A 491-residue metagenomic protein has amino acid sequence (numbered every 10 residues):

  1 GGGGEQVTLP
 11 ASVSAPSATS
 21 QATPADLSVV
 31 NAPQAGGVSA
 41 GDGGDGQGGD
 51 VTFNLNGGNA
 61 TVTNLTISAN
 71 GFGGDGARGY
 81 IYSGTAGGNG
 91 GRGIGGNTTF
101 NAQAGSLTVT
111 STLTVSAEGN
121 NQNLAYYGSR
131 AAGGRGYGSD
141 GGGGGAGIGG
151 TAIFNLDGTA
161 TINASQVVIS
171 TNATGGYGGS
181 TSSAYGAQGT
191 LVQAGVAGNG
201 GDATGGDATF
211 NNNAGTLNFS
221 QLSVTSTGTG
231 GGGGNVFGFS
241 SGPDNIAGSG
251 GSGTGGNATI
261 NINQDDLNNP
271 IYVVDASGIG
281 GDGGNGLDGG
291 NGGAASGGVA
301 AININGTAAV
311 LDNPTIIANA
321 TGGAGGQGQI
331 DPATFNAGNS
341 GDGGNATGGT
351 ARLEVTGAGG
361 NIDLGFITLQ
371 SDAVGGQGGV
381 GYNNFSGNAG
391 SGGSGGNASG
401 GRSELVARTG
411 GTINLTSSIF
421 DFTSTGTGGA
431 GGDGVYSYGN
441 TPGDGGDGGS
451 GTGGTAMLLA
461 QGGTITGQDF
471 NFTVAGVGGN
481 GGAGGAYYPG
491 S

Functional and structural regions predicted by a protein language model:
G1-G49, L65-G96, T112-G150, Q166-G206 (+7 more regions): Glycine-centered low-complexity coil/loop motifs and glycine-rich tracts, especially the flexible linkers
A11, G58-N59, G105-S106, G158-T161 (+6 more regions): Small-residue (G/S/T/A) turn/hinge positions that recur once per unit in extracellular repeat modules
F53-L55, F100-A102, F154-L156, A301-I304 (+3 more regions): Structural detector for internal amphipathic alpha-helices that build alpha-solenoid repeat scaffolds
T259-N261, N303, T315: Generic short N-terminal amphipathic or hydrophobic helices
